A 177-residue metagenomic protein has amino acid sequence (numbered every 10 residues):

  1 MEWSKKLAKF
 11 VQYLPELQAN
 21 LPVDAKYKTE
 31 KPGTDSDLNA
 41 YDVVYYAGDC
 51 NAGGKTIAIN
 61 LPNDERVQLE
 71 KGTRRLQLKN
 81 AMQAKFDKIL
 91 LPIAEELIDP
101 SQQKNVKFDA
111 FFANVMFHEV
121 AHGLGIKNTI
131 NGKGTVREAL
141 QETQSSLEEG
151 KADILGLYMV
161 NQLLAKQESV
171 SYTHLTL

Functional and structural regions predicted by a protein language model:
M1-Q103, K107: Contiguous, non-catalytic segments that form substrate-binding/exosite surfaces or channel walls
K6, F10-Y13, F112, K151 (+1 more regions): Stable alpha-helical elements in mature extracytoplasmic
Q18-L21, A25, L124, N128 (+1 more regions): A generic secondary-structure signal for well-formed alpha-helical elements
L90-I98, T129-V136, N161-A165: Short acidic (Asp/Glu) and glycine-rich catalytic loops that position anionic groups and cofactors
P100-F111, T135-G150: Alpha-helix capping and helix-loop boundary segments enriched in small/acidic/polar residues
N114-K127: Active-site recognition of the HExxH zinc-binding catalytic motif
L140-S171: Post-HExxH zinc-binding segment in Zn-dependent metallohydrolases
T173-L177: Conserved small/polar residues in nucleotide/adenosyl-binding loops
